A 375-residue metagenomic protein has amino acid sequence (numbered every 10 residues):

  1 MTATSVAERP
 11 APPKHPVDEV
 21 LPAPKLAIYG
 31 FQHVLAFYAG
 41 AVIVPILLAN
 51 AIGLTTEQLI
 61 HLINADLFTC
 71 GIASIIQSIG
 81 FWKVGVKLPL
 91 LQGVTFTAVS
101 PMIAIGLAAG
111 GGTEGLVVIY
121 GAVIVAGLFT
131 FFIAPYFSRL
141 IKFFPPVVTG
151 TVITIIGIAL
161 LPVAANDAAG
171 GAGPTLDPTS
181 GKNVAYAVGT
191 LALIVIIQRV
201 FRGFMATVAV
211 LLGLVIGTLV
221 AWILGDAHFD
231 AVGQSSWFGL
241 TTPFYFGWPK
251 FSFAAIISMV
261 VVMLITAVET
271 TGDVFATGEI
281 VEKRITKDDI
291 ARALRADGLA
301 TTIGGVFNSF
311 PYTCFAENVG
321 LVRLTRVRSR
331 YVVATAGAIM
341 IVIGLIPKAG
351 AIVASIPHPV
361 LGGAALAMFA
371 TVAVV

Functional and structural regions predicted by a protein language model:
M1-Y29, F229-F244, E279-K283, A293: Intrinsically disordered, low-complexity non-transmembrane regions of multi-pass membrane transporters
T2-P89, T97-A109: N-terminal signal-anchor module of multipass membrane proteins
L21-I28, A49-L59, I76-V86, G106-V118 (+6 more regions): Short juxtamembrane and helix-loop transition motifs at transmembrane-helix boundaries in membrane proteins
A23-F31, K250-V261, L294-T301, T335: Select transmembrane alpha-helical segments in multipass membrane proteins
A49-K87, S258-R330: Membrane-embedded helical hairpins/re-entrant loop segments and their flanking transmembrane helices within multi-pass
T55-H61, T179-K182, A192-L240, W248-V268 (+1 more regions): Flexible hinge motifs at transmembrane-helix junctions and intramembrane kinks/re-entrant loops in multi-pass membrane
H61, V84-A98, K142-G150, M205-L211 (+3 more regions): Short, non-helical or kinked segments that cap or interrupt transmembrane helices
I105-A227, T335-V375: Membrane-embedded alpha-helical modules
